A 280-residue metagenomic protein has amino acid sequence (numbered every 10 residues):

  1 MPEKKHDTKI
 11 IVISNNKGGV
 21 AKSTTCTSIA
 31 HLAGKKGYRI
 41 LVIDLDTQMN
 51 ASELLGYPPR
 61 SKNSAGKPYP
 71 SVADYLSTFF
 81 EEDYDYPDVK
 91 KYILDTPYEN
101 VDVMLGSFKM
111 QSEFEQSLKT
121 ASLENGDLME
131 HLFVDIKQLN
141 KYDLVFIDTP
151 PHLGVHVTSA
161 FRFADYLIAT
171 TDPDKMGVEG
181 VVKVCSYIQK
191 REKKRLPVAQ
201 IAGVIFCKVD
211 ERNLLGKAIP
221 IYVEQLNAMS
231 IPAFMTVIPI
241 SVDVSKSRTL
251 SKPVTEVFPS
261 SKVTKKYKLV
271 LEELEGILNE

Functional and structural regions predicted by a protein language model:
M1-E280: P-loop NTP-binding core
